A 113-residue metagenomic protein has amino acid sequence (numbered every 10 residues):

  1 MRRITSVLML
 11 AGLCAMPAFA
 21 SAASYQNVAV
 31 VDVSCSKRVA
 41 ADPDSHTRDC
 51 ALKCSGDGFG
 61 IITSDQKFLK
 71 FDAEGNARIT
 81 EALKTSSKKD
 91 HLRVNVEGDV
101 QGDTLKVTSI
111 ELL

Functional and structural regions predicted by a protein language model:
M1-V7: Positively charged n-region of N-terminal signal peptides that target proteins for export
V7-P17: Bacterial N-terminal signal peptides
A23-F59, G98: Structural detector for short beta-strands of small beta-barrel domains
V28, K89-L105: Flexible glycine-rich surface loops and low-complexity tracts that mediate binding to linear polymers
V30-S34, T63-D65, A73-G75, V100 (+1 more regions): A mature extracytoplasmic/lumenal domain signature
D49-E74, L113: OB-fold (S1/OB) nucleic-acid-binding surfaces
A77-N95: Short nucleic-acid-contacting surface segments enriched for D/E, G, S/T with interspersed K/R
T104-L112: Short, low-complexity, Pro/Ser/Thr/Gly-rich segments in the mature regions of secreted, periplasmic
